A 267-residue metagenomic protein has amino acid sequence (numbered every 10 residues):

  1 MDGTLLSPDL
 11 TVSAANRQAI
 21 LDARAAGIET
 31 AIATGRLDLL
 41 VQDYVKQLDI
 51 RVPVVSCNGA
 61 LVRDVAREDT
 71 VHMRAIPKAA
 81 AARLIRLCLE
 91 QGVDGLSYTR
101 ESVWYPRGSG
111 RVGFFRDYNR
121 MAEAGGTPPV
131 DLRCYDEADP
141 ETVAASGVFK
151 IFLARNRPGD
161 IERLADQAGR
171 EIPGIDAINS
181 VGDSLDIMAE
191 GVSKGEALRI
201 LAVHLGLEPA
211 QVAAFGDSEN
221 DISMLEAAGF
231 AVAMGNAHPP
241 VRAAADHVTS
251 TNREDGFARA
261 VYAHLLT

Functional and structural regions predicted by a protein language model:
M1-D9, L84, L225: Asp-based phosphoryl-transfer active-site loop
L10-A26, M73-A81, R133-A138, A189-V203 (+1 more regions): Short, acidic loop-to-helix structural element flanking the phosphoryl-transfer center in phosphate-processing enzymes
V12-S13, R170, L185-T267: Mg2+-dependent phosphoryl-transfer enzymes with acidic/Ser/Thr/Gly-rich catalytic loops
A14-R120: Active-site phosphate-binding/coordination module
A23, T34, N58, I151 (+3 more regions): Residue-level signal for inorganic ion chemistry
D38-Q42, I161, G195, D221-I222: Short, well-ordered alpha-helical microsegments
L48-I50, C57-N58, A66, E171-P173 (+2 more regions): Short, structured coil segments at secondary-structure junctions
L87, Q91-D94, Y98-F215: Conserved acidic, metal-coordinating active-site core of Asp-based, Mg2+-dependent phosphoryl-transfer enzymes
